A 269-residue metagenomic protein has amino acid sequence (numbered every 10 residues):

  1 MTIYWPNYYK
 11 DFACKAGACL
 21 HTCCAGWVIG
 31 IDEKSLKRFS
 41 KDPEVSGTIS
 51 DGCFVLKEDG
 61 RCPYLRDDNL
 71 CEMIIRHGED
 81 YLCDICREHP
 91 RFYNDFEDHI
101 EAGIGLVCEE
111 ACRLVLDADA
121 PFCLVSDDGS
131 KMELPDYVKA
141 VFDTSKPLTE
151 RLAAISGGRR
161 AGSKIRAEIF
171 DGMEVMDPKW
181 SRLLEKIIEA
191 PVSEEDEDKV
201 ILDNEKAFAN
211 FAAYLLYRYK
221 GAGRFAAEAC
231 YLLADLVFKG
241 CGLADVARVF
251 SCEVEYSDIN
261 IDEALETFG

Functional and structural regions predicted by a protein language model:
M1-T22, E44-S46: Ferredoxin-type iron-sulfur electron-transfer modules and their immediate structural context
Y8-D11, C53-D67, I100, A118 (+1 more regions): Ferredoxin-like iron-sulfur electron-transfer modules
D11-I29, K57-F92, G105-C112: Local cysteine-cluster metal-coordination motifs and their immediate loop/turn environment, predominantly Fe-S cluster
C23, D32-E33, L236-K239: N-terminal low-complexity or amphipathic/hydrophobic leaders
W27-V28, L36-D59: N-terminal, Lys/Arg-enriched amphipathic/low-complexity engagement segments that precede the first folded domain
R38, I85, V107, A264-F268: Alpha-helical scaffold elements adjacent to nucleotide-binding pockets in ATP/GTP-utilizing enzyme cores
N69, H77-T144: Internal, well-ordered alpha/beta segment that forms a basic, Gly-enriched binding/recognition surface
V138-G269: Hydrophobic, aromatic-lined core segments that form the binding pocket/scaffold for planar heteroaromatic ligands
